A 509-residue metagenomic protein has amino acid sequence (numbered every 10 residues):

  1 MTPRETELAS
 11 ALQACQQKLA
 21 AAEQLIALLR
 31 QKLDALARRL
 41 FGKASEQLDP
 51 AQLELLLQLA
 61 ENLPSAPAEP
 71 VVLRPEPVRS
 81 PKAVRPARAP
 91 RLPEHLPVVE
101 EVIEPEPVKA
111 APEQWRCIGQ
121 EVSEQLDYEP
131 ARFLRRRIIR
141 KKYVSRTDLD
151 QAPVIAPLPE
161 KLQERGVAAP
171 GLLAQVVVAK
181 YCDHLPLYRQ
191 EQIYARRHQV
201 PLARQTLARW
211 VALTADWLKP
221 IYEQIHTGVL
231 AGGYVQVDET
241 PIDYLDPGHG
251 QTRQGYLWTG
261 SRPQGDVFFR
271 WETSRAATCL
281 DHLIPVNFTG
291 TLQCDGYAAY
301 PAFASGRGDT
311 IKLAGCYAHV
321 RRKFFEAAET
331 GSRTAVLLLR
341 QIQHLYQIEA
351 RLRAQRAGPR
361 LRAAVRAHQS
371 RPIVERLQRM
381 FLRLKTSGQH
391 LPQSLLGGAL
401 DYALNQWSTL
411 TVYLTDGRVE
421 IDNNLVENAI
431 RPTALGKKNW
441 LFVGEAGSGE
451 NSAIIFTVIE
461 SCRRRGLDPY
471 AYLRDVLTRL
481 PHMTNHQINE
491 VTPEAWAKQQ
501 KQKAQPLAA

Functional and structural regions predicted by a protein language model:
M1-V167, Q236-V237, D243, C294 (+2 more regions): Short, flexible loop/hinge motifs at secondary-structure junctions
G42, V108-A111, S145, V176 (+10 more regions): Mobile genetic element proteins and their domesticated derivatives, centered on retroelements and DNA transposons
A89-P112, R116, Y188-F288, L352-R418 (+1 more regions): Gly/Pro-rich turn-and-neighbor structural signature
R116-G119, R136, P153-A156, Y244-D246 (+6 more regions): Short helix/loop capping segments that flank catalytic or ligand/cofactor-binding pockets
P130, I155-K180, E191-A208, F269 (+4 more regions): Glycine- and acidic
F133-Y188, Q254, W258-F268: Active-site-adjacent "gating/activation" loops or surface patches in catalytic cores
Y234-V235, T291, G296, S305-Q341: Conserved beta-strand -> loop -> alpha-helix junction used to position metal-binding or nucleic-acid-contacting
G296-A299, R340-A509: Acidic/histidine-rich catalytic cores and adjacent linkers of DNA breakage/strand-transfer/modification proteins
